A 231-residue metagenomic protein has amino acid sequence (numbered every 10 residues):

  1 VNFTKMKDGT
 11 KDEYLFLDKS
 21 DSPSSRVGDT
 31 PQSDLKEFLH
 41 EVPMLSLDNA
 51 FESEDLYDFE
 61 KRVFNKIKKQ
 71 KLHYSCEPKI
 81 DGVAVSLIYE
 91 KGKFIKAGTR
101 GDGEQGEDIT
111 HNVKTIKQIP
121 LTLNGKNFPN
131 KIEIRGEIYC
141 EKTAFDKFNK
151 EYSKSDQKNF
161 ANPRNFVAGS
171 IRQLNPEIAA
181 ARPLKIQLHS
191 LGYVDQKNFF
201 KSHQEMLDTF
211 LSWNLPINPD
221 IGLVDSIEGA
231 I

Functional and structural regions predicted by a protein language model:
V1-I231: RNA/tRNA-interacting regions in translation and RNA-turnover enzymes
